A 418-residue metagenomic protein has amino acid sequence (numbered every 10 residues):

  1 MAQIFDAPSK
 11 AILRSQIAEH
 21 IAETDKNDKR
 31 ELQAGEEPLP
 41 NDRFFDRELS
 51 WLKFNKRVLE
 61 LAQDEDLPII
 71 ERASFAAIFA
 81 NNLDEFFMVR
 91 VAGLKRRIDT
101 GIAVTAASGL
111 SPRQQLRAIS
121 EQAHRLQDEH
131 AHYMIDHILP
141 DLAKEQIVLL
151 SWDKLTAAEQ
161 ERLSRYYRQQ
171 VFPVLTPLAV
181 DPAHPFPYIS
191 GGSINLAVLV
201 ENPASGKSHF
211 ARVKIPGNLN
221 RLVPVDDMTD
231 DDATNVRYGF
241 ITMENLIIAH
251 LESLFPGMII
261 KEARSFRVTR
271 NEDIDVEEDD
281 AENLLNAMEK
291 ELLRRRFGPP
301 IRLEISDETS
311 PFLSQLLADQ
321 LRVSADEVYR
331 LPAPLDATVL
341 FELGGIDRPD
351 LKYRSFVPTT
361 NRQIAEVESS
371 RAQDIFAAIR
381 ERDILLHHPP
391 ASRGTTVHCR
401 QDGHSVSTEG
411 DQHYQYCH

Functional and structural regions predicted by a protein language model:
A2-H418: N-terminal localization/anchoring segments of enzymes in phospholipid and broader phosphate metabolism
